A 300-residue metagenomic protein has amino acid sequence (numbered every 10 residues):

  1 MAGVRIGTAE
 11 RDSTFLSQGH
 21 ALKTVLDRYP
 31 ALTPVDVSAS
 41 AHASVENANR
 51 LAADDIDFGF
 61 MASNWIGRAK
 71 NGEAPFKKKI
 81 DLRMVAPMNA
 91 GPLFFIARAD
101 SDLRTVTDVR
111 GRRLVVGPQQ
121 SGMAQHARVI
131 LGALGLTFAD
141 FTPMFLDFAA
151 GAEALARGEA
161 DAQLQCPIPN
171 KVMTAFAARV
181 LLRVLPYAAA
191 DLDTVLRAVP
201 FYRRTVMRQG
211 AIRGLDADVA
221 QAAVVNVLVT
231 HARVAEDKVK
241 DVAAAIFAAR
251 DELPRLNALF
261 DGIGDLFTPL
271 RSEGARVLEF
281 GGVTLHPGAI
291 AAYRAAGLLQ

Functional and structural regions predicted by a protein language model:
M1, A43, A53, K79-I80 (+4 more regions): Extracytoplasmic
G3-Y29, S38, G91-R157, E279 (+1 more regions): Bilobed "Venus flytrap"/periplasmic-binding protein-like clamshell domains and structurally analogous long
K23-A31, A53-I56, N71, G132-L136 (+4 more regions): Sec-exported extracytoplasmic/periplasmic mature domains
D36-A43, N47-G59: Divalent cation-coordinating acidic motifs and surrounding scaffolds that mediate Ca2+/Mg2+/Mn2+/Zn2+-dependent binding
A52-A90, D100, P167-V172: Acidic, polar ligand-binding/catalytic clefts
S63-W65, G72-A74, S101, T137-D237: Pocket-lining segment of extracytoplasmic ligand-binding domains
R113-V129, F201-T268: Ligand-binding clefts/hinges and TM-proximal coupling segments of bilobed small-molecule sensing domains
A150, R157-G158, P167-V180, V184 (+3 more regions): An extracytoplasmic/periplasmic, membrane-proximal ligand-sensing/linker region
